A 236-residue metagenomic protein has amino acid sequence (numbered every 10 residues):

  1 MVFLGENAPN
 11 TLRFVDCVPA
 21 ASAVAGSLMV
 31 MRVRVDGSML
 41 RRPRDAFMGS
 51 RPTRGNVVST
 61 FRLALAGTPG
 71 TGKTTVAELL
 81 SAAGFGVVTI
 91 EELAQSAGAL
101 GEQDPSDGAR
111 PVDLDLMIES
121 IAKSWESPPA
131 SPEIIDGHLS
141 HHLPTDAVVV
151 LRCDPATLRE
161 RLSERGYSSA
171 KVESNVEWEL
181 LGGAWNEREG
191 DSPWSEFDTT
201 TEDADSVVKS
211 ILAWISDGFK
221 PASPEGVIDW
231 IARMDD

Functional and structural regions predicted by a protein language model:
R13, C17, S22, S27 (+3 more regions): Low-acidity, Ser/Thr- and Arg-rich intrinsically disordered low-complexity segments
G49-R51, E189-D236: NTP-dependent small-molecule kinase module
L65: Hydrophobic anchor at the beta1->P-loop junction of P-loop NTPases
T68: P-loop (Walker A) phosphate-binding loop of NTP-binding proteins
T71: ATP-binding Walker
T74: Walker A/P-loop
F85-L143: ATP-dependent small-molecule kinase phosphotransfer cores that center on conserved nucleotide phosphate-binding segments
C153-S195: A glycine- and Lys/Arg-enriched "phosphate-lid" helix/loop adjacent to the NTP-binding pocket of small-molecule kinases
